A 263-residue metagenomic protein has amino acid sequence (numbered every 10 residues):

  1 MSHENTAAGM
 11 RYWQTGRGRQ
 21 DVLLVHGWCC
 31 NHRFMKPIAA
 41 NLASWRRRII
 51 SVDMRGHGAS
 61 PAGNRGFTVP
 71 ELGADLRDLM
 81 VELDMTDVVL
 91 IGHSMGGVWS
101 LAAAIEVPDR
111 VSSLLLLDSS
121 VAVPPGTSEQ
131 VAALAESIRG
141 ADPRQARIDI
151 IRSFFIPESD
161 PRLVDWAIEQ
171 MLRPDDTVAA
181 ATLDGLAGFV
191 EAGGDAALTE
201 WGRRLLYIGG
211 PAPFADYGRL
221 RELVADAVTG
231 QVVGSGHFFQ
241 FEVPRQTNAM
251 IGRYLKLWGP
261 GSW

Functional and structural regions predicted by a protein language model:
R11-A62: Conserved HGGG/HGGXW glycine-rich cap/lid loop of the alpha/beta-hydrolase fold
D53, V89, S112-L115: Residue in the alpha/beta-hydrolase core beta-strand immediately N-terminal to the catalytic nucleophile
P70-V88: Conserved acidic catalytic loop of the alpha/beta-hydrolase fold
G92, G96, S100: Gly/Ala-rich beta-loop-alpha elbow adjacent to hydrolase catalytic centers
L101-E106, V111-D142: Flexible "cap/lid" loop of the alpha/beta hydrolase fold
P125-E129, A141-L198: Conserved alpha/beta-hydrolase catalytic His-Asp/Glu region
D176-V233: Conserved serine/cysteine hydrolase catalytic core
S235-A249: Catalytic histidine-centered segment of alpha/beta-hydrolase-like enzymes
